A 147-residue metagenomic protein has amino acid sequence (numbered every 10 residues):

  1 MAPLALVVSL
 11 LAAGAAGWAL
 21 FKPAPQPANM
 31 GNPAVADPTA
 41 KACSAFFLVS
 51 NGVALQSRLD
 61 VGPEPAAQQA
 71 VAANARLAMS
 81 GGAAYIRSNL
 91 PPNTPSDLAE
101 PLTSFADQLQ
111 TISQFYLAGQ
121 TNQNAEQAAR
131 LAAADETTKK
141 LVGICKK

Functional and structural regions predicted by a protein language model:
M1-A28: Hydrophobic single-pass membrane-targeting/anchoring helices
P23-G62: Immediate post-signal-peptide N-terminus of mature secreted/exported proteins
M30-S44, A66, A70-A73, P92 (+2 more regions): Short, solvent-exposed segments of well-ordered alpha helices
A42-F46, A75-A78, P101, R130: Amphipathic alpha-helix face/heptad-repeat signature
N51-P92, E126, R130-K146: Alpha-helical segments in soluble extracytoplasmic regions
G81, Y85, N89-T121: Long, amphipathic, charge-rich alpha-helical segments that form helical bundles/coiled-coils
